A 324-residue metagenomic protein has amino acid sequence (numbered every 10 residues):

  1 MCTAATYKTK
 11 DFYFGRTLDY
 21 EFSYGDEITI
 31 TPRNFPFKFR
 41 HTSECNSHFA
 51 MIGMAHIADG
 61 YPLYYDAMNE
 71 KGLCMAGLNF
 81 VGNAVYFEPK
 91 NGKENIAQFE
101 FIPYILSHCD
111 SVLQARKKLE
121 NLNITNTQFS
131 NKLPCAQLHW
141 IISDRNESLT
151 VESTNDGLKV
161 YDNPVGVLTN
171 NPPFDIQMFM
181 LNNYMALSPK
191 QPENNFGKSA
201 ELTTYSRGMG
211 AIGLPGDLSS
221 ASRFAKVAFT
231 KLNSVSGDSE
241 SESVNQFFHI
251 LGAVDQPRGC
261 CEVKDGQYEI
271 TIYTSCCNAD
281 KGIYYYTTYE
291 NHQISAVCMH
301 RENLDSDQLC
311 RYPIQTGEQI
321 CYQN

Functional and structural regions predicted by a protein language model:
M1-K93, N126, P313-Q315, C321-N324: A contiguous strand-loop segment
M1-T9, Y13, T127-Q128, C135-A136 (+2 more regions): C-terminus-biased signal that marks the final domain/tail of proteins
G15, G77, V151-E152, Y161 (+1 more regions): Beta-strand residues in well-ordered beta-sheet regions across diverse protein folds
L18, N79, D144-N146, N155 (+1 more regions): Short, flexible loop/turn elements at secondary-structure junctions
Y20-F22, V81-N83, D156-K159, G166 (+1 more regions): Short, surface-exposed beta-strand-loop junctions and turns on beta-sheet-rich folds
G92-Q128, E240-F248: Proteins synthesized as precursors that undergo proteolytic processing into mature forms
N121-K159: Catalytic cofactor-binding cores of redox enzymes
